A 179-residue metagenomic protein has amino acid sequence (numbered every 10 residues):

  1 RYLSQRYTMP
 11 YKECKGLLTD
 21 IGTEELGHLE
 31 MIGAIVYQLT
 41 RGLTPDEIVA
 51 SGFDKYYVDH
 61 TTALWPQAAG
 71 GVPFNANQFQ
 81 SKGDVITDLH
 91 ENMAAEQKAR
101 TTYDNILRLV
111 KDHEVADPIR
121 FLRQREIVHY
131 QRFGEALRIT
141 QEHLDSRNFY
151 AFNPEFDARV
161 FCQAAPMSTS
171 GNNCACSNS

Functional and structural regions predicted by a protein language model:
R1-S179: Non-heme di-metal
